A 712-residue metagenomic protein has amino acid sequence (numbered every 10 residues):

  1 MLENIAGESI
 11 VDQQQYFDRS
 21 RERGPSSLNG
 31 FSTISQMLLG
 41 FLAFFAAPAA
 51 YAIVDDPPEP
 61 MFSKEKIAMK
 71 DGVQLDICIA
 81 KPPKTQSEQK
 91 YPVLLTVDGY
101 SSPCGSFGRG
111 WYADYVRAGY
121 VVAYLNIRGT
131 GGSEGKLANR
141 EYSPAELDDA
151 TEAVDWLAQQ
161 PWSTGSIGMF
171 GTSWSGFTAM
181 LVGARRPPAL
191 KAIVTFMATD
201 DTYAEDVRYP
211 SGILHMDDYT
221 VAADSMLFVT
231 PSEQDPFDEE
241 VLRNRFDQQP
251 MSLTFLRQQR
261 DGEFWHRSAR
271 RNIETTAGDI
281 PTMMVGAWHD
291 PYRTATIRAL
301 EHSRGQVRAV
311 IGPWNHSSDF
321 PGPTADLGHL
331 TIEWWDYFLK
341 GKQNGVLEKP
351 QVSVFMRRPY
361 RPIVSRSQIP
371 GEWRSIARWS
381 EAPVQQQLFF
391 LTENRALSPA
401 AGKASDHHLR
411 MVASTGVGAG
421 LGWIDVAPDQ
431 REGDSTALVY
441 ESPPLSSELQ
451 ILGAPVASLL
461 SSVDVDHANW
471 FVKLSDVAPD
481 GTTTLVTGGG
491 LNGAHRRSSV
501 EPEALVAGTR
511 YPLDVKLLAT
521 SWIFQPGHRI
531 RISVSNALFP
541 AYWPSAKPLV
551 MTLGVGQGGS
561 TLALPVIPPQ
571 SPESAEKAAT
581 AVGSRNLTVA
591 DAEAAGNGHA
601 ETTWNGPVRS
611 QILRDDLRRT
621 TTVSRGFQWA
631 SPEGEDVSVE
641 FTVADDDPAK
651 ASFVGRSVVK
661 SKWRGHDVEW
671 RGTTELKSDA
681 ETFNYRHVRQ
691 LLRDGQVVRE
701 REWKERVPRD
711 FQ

Functional and structural regions predicted by a protein language model:
I53-Q89, L445-S447: N-terminal cap/lid segment of alpha/beta-hydrolase-fold proteins
T85-A158, D466, A478-P479, F539: Cap/lid segment of the alpha/beta-hydrolase catalytic domain
R109, R117, L181-A277: Accessory cap/linker subdomain of secreted extracellular hydrolases
W162-S173: Alpha/beta-hydrolase fold nucleophile elbow
T172-L181: Glycine-rich nucleophile elbow surrounding the catalytic serine of serine-hydrolase chemistry
L253-V307: Serine-hydrolase catalytic core
R304-S317: Catalytic histidine neighborhood in serine/cysteine hydrolases with alpha/beta-hydrolase-type architecture
V310, D319-L692, Q696-Q712: C-terminal, loop-rich substrate-recognition/catalytic regions characterized by aromatic stacking residues
